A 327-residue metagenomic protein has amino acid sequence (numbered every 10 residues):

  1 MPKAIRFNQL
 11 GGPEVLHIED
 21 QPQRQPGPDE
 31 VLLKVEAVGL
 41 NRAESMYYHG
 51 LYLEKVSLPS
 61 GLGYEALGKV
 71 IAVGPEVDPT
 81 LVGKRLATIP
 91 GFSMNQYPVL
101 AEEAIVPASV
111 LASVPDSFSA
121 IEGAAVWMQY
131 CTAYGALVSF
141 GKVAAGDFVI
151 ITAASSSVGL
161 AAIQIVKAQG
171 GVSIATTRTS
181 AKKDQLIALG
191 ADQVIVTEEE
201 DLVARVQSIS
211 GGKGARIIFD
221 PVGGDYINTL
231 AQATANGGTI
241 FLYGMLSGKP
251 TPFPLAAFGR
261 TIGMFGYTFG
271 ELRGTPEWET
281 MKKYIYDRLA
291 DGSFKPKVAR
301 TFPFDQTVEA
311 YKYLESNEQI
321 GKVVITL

Functional and structural regions predicted by a protein language model:
P22-G39, L51-F92: Glycine-rich beta-strand-centered segment in the early N-terminal region that forms part of a ligand/cofactor-binding
P79, T88-A153: NAD(P)H dinucleotide-binding glycine-rich loop of Rossmann-like/cofactor-binding domains, especially the beta1-alpha1
L81, A124-E200: Mid-domain Rossmann-like dinucleotide-binding core that forms the NAD(H)/NADP(H) cofactor-binding site
R85, F148, V172, G238-T239 (+1 more regions): Short glycine-centered segments of the SAM/dcSAM-binding site in methyltransferase folds
A153-A154, V222, M245: NAD(P)H cofactor-binding loop motif with strongest signal on the N-terminal glycine-rich segment
D201-G212: Short amphipathic alpha-helix with an adjacent loop that forms part of the alpha/beta core around
D225-S293, L327: Glycine-rich phosphate-binding loop and adjacent beta-alpha segment of Rossmann(oid) nucleotide-cofactor-binding
P276-L327: C-terminal hydrophobic helical "lid"/dimerization subdomain of Rossmann-like NAD(P)H-dependent oxidoreductases
